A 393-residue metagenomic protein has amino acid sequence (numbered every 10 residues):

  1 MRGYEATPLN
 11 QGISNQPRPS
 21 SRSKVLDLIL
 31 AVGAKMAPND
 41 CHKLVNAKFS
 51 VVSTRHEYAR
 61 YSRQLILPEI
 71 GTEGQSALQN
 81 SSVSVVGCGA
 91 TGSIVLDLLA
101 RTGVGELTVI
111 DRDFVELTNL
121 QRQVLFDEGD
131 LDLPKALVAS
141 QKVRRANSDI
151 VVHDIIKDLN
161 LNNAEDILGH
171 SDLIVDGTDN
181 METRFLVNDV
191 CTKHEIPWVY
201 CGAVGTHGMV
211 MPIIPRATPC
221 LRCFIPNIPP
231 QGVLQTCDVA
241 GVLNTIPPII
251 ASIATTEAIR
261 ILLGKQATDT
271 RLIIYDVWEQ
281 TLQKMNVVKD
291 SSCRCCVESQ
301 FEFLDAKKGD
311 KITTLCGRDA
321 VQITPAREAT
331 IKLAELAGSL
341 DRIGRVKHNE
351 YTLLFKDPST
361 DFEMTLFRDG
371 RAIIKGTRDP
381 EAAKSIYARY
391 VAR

Functional and structural regions predicted by a protein language model:
R2-Q11: Extreme N-terminal basic, low-complexity initiation segments that serve as generic localization/processing leaders
A6, A31-G33: Intrinsically disordered, low-complexity tandem-repeat regions
T7, Q16-R18, A37, T324: Intrinsic-disorder/low-complexity coil detector
Q11, Q16, L26-L30: Short hydrophobic targeting helices and cationic amphipathic motifs that mediate membrane/organellar targeting
I13, S23, A37: Cys/His-enriched low-complexity segments
R22, D40-R393: Adenine nucleotide-associated cytosolic modules
